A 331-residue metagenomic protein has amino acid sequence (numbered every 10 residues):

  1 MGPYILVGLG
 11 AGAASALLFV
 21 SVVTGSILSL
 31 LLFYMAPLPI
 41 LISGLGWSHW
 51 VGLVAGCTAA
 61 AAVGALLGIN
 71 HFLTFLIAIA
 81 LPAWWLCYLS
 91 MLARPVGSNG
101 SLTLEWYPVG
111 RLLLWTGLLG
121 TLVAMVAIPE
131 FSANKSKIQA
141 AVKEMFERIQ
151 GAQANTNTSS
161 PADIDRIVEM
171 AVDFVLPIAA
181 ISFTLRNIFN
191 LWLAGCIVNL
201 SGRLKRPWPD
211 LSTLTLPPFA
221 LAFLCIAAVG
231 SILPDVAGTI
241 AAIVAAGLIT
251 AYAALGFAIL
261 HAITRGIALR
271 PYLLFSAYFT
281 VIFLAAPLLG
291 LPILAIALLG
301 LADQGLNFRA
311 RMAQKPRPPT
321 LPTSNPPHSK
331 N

Functional and structural regions predicted by a protein language model:
M1, A237-N331: Long, positively charged, glycine-interspersed low-complexity recognition regions
M1-W47, V51-A55, A268-I282, A286-L291: Hydrophobic transmembrane alpha-helices
I5-A13, L53-C57, F72-I77, G110-L113 (+4 more regions): Hydrophobic alpha-helical transmembrane segments
A11, V63, F75-I128: Short helix-perturbing small/polar motifs within transmembrane alpha-helices
S29-Y88: Alpha-helical membrane segments and adjacent membrane-interface helices in multi-pass membrane proteins
W106, T116, G120-F174: Membrane-interface interhelical loops and short interface/amphipathic helices in multi-pass inner-membrane
L176-S201: Transmembrane alpha-helical segments in integral membrane proteins
N199-A258: Small-residue-rich helix-loop
